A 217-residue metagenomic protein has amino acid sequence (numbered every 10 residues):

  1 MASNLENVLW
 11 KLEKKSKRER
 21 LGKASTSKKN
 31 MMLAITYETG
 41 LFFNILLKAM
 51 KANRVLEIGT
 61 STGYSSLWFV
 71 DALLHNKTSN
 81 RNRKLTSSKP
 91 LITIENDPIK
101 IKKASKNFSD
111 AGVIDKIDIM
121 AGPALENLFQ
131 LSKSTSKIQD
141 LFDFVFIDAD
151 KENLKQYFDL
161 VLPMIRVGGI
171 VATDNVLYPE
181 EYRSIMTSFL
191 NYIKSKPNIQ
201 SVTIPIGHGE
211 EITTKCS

Functional and structural regions predicted by a protein language model:
M1-F144, K151-A172, L177-S217: A short alpha-helical cap/connector motif
